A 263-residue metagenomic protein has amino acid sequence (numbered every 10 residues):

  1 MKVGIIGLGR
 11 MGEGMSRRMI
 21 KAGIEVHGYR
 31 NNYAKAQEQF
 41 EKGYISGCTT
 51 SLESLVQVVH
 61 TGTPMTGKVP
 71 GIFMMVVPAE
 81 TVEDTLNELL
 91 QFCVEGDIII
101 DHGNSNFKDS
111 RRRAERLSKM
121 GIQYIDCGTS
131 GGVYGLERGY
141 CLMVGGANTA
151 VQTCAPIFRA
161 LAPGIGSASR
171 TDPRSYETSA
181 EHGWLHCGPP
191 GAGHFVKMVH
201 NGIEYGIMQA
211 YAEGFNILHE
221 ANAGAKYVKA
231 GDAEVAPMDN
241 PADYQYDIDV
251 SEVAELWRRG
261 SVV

Functional and structural regions predicted by a protein language model:
M1-I72, F92, G96, V133-L136 (+1 more regions): NAD(P)+-binding Rossmann beta1-loop-alpha1 motif at the extreme N-terminus of oxidoreductases
K2-I5, I99, Y124, M143: Short glycine-aspartate micro-motif
G7, N31, G47, V77 (+2 more regions): Short secondary-structure boundary/capping elements
G12-M15, M19-G23, Y33, F40 (+10 more regions): Structural signal for hydrophobic packing residues in well-ordered secondary-structure cores of soluble enzyme domains
R30-N31, H102-G103, G128: Short beta->alpha connector loops at strand-helix junctions that form conserved, small/polar/Pro-enriched
L52-Y124: Rossmann-fold NAD(P) dinucleotide-binding segment
V82-T85, N106-G224: Rossmann-fold dinucleotide-binding core
G166-H186, A223-V263: C-terminal substrate-binding/catalytic lobe of Rossmann-fold NAD(P)-dependent oxidoreductases
